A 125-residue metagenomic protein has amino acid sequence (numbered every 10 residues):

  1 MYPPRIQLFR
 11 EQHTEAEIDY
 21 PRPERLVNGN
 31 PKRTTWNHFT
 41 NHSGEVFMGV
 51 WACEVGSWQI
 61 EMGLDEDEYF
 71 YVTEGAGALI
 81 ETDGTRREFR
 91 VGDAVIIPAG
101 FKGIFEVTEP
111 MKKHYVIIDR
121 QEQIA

Functional and structural regions predicted by a protein language model:
M1-E45: A short, N-terminal "cap"/entry segment at the start of jelly-roll beta-barrel domains of the cupin/DSBH fold
F47-L64, A99: Conserved short histidine dyad/triad with adjacent acidic residue
A52-C53, G63-L79: Short, conserved beta-strand element in jelly-roll/cupin
Q59-M62, G75, F89, D93: Amphipathic, hydrophobic secondary-structure cores in small proteins
I60, L79, K113-Y115: Short hydrophobic/aromatic-rich beta-strand segments that constitute the beta-sheet cores of beta-sandwich/beta-barrel
A78-T82, E106: A generic structural motif
D83-A99: Short acidic-glycine-tyrosine-enriched beta hairpin
A99-Q123: Ligand-binding loop in jelly-roll beta-barrel domains
